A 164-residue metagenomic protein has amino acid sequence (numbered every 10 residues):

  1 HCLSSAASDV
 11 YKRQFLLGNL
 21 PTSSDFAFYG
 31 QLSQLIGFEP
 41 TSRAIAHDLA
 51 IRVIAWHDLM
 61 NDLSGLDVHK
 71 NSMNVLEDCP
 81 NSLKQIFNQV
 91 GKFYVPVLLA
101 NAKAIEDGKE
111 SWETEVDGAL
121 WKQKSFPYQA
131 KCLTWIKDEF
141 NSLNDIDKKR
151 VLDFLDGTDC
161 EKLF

Functional and structural regions predicted by a protein language model:
H1-A7, Y11: Single conserved hydrophobic/aromatic residue that forms the stacking wall/gate of nucleotide- or nucleobase-binding
D9-Q14, M60-D67, L143, T158-K162: Short secondary-structure junctions and interdomain/linker hinges
Q14-L17, R43-A44: Short, surface-exposed loop/turn segments at secondary-structure junctions
L16-I36: GST superfamily/GST-like fold recognition
Y29-L120: Active-site/pore-lining binding-face segments in mid-to-C-terminal subdomains
A119-F164: C-terminal non-catalytic accessory extensions
